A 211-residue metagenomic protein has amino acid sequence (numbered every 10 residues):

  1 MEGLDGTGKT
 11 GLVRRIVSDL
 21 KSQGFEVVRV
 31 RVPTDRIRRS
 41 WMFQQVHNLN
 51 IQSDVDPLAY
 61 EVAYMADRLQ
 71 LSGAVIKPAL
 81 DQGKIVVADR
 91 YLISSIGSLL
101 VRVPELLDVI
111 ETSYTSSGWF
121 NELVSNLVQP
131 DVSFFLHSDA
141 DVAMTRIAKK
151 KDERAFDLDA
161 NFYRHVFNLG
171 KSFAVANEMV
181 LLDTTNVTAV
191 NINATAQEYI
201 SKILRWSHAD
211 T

Functional and structural regions predicted by a protein language model:
M1: Hydrophobic anchor at the beta1->P-loop junction of P-loop NTPases
G6-T7: ATP-binding Walker
T10: Walker A/P-loop
R15-V17, D141-T211: NTP-dependent small-molecule kinase module
K21, L80-D81, V175: Anion (oxyanion) recognition and catalysis
F25-T115: ATP-dependent small-molecule kinase phosphotransfer cores that center on conserved nucleotide phosphate-binding segments
V28-V30, V87, V132-F134, V180-L182: Hydrophobic/aromatic beta-strand patches that form the interior of the parallel beta-sheet core in alpha/beta enzyme
S94-N168: A glycine- and Lys/Arg-enriched "phosphate-lid" helix/loop adjacent to the NTP-binding pocket of small-molecule kinases
